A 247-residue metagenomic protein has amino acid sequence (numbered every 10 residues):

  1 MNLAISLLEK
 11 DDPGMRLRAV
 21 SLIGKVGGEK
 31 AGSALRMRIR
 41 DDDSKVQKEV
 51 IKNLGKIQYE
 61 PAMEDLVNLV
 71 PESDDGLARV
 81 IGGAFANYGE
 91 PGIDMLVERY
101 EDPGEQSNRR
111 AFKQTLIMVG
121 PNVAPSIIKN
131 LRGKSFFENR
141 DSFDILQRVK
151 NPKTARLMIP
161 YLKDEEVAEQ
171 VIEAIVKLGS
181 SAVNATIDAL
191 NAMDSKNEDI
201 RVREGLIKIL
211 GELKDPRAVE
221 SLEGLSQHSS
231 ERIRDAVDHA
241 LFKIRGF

Functional and structural regions predicted by a protein language model:
L3-E9, G14-E29, S33-M37, Q47-Y59 (+12 more regions): Structural detector for internal amphipathic alpha-helices that build alpha-solenoid repeat scaffolds
A192-D199: Intrinsically disordered, low-complexity Ser/Thr- and acidic-rich flexible linkers and loops, especially at boundaries
V219-Q227: Low-complexity, intrinsically disordered Gly/Pro/Thr-rich segments
